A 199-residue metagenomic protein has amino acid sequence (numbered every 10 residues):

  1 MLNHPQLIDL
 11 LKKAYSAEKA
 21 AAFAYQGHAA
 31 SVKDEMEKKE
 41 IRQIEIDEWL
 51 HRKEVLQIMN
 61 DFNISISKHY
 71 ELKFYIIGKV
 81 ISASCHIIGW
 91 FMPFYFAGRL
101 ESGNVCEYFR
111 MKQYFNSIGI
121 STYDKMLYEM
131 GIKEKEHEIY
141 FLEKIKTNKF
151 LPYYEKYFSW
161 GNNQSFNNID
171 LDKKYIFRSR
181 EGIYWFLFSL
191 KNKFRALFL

Functional and structural regions predicted by a protein language model:
M1-L199: Non-heme di-metal
